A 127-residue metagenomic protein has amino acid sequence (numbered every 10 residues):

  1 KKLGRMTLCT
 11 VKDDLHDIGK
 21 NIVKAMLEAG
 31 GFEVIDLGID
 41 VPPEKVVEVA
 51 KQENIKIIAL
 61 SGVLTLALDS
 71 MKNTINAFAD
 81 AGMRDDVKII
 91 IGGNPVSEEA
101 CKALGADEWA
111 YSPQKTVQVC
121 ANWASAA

Functional and structural regions predicted by a protein language model:
K1-V23: Long amphipathic N-terminal alpha/beta scaffold segment
K20-G30, I35-A106, K115, V119: Cofactor-cradling patches in redox/metallo enzymes
V117-A127: A charged, well-structured terminal subsegment
